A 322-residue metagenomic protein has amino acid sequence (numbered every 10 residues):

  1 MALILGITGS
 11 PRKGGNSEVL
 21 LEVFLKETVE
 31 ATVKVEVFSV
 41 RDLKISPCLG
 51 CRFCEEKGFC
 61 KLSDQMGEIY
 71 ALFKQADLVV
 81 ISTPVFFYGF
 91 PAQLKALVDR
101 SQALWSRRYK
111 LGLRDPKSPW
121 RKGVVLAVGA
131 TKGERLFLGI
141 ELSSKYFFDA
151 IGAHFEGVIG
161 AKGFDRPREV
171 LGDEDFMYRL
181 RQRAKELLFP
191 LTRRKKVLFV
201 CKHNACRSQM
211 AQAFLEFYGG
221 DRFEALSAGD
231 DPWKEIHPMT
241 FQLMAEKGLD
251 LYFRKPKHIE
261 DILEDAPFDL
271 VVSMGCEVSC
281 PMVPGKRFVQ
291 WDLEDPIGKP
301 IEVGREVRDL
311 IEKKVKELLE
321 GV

Functional and structural regions predicted by a protein language model:
M1-S106, E174-K196, M210, D250: N-terminal beta1-alpha1-beta2 submodule of the flavodoxin-like/Rossmannoid cofactor-binding fold
T8, S39, I159-G160, G229 (+1 more regions): Residue-level recognition of beta-strand->loop/alpha-helix junctions
R52-Q75, T240-A266, L270-C280: Short, structured active-site "lid" loops
Q93-R107, K145, I262-L263, L270 (+1 more regions): A short, gly/pro- and small-residue-rich
Y109-H154, L310, K314: Short, glycine-/small-residue-rich phosphate/pyrophosphate-handling segment
L126-G133, G163-P167, C280-V322: Phosphate-binding/catalytic loops
L138-R194: Glycine-rich phosphate/pyrophosphate-binding loop and the adjoining helix
T192-D261: Conserved active-site segments centered on acidic
